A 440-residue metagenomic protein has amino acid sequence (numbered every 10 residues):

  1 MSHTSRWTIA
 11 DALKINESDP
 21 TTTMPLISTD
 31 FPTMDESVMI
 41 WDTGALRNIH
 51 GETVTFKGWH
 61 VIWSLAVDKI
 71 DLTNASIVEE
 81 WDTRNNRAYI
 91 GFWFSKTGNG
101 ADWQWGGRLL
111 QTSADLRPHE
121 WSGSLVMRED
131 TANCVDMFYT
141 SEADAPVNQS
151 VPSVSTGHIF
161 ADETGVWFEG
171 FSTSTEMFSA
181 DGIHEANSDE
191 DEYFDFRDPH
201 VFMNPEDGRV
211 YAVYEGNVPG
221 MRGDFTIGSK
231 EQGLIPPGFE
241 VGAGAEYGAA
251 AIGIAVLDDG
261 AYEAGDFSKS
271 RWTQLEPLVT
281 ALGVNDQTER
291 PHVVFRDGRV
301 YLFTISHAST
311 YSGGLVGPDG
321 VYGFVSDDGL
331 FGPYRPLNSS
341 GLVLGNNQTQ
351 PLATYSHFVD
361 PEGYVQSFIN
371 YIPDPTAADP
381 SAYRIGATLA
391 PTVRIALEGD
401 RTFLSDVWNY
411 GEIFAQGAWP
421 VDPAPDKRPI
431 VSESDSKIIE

Functional and structural regions predicted by a protein language model:
M1-E440: Carbohydrate-active catalytic/glycan-binding domains of CAZyme proteins, especially the secreted or lumenal ectodomains
